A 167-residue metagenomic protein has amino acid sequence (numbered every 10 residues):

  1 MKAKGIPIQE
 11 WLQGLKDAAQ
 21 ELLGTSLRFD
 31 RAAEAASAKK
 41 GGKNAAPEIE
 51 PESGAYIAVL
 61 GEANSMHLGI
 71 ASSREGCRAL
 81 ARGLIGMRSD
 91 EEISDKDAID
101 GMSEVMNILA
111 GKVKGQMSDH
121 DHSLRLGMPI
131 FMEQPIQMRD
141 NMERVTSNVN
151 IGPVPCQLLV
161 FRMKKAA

Functional and structural regions predicted by a protein language model:
M1-A167: N-terminal auxiliary interaction/assembly segments of multi-subunit proteins
